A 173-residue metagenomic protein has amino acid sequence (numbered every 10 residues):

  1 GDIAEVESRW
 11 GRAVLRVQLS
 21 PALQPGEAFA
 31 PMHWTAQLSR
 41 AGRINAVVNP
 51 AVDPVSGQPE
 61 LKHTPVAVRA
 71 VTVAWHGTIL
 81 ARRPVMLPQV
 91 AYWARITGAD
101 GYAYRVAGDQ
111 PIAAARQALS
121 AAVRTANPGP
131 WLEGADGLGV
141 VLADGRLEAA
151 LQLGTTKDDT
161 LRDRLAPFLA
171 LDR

Functional and structural regions predicted by a protein language model:
D2-G134, G139-D144, Q152-T155, D163-L169: Long, contiguous, secondary-structure-rich segments that constitute the structural scaffold of globular domains
